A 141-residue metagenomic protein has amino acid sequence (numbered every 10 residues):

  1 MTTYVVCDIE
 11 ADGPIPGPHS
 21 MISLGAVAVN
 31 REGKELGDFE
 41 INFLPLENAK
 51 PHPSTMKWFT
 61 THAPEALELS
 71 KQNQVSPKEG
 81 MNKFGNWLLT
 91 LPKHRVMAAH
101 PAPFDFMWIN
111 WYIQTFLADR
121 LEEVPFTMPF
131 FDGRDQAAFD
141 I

Functional and structural regions predicted by a protein language model:
T2-V5, E10-A99: Conserved non-catalytic scaffold segment of RNase H-like nuclease domains
L36, Q74, W111, A138-I141: A ubiquitous, low-specificity "background" feature that marks scattered single residues across proteins without
L88, P103-F130: Substrate-recognition/cap helix-loop segment adjacent to the acidic, metal-dependent catalytic center of Asp-based
F126-I141: Short alpha-helix plus adjacent loop in nuclease-associated cores
